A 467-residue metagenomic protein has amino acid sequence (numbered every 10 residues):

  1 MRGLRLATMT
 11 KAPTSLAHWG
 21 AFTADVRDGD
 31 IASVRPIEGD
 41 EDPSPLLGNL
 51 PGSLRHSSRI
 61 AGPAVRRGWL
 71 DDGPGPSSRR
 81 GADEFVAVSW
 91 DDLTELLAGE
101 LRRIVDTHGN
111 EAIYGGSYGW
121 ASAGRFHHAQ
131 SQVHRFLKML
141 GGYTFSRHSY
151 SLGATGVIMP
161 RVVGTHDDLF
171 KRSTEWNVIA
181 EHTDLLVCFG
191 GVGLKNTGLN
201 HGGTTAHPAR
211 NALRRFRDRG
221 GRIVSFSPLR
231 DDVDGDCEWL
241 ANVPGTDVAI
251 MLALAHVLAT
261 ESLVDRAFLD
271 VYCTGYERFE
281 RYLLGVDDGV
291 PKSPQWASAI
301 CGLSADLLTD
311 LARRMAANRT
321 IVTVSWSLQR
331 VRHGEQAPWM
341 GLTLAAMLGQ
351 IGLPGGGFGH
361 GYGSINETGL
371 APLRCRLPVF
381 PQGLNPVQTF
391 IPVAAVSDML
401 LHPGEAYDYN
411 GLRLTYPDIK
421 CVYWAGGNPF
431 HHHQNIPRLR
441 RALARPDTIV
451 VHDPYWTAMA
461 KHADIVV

Functional and structural regions predicted by a protein language model:
M1-L263: N-terminal export/assembly segments and adjacent metallocofactor-ligating motifs of anaerobic energy-metabolism
H108-A112, V264-L269, G352-G359: Flexible, glycine/charged-enriched surface loops at secondary-structure junctions
G109, A123, L303-A305, T309 (+2 more regions): Gly/Pro-rich turn-and-neighbor structural signature
G116-G124, W296-I300, S325-H333, S364-I365 (+1 more regions): Conserved short loop/turn motifs at secondary-structure junctions
Y118, V271-G275, R314, G357-G369: A glycine-rich phosphate-binding loop feature that marks nucleotide/adenosyl-phosphate handling sites
A129-R215, R219-F226, A249-L252, A346-H462: Extended redox/cofactor-interaction regions of prokaryotic respiratory oxidoreductases
R217-S225, L229-A317: Long, well-ordered, tryptophan-enriched scaffold segments
